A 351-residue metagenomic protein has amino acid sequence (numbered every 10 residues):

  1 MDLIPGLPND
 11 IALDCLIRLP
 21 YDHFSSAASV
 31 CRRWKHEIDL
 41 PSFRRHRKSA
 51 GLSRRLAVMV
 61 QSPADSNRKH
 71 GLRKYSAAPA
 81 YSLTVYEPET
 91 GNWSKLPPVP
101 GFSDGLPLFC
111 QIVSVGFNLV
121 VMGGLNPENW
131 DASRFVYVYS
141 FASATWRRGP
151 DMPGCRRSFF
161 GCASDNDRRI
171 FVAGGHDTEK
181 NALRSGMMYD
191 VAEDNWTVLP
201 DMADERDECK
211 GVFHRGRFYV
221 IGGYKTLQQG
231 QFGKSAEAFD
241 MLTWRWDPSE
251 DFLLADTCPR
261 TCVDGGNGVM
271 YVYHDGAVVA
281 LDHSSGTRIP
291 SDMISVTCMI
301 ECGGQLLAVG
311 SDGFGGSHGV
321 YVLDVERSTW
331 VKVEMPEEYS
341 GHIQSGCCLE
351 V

Functional and structural regions predicted by a protein language model:
M1-V30: N-terminal Skp1-binding subsegment of the F-box domain
I4-G6, R45-N67, V99-L125, V136-V138 (+9 more regions): Conserved short beta-strand element of beta-propeller blades
H23-S26, R33, R54, A64 (+1 more regions): N-terminal low-complexity/intrinsically disordered pre-sequences and tails
S25-F43: Short helix-loop-helix/strand-helix junction enriched in hydrophobic and basic residues
C31, H36, S53, M59-P63 (+3 more regions): N-terminal alpha-helical scaffolds in RNA gene-expression factors, predominantly in nucleus-encoded
A64-P100, P127-A132, S140: Beta-propeller domains
A78-T90, R134-S143, R184-E193, G233-T243 (+2 more regions): Beta-propeller blade signature
T90-K95, T145-G149, E193-V198, W244-P248 (+2 more regions): Predominantly a core beta-strand signature of beta-propeller blades across repeat-based propeller domains
